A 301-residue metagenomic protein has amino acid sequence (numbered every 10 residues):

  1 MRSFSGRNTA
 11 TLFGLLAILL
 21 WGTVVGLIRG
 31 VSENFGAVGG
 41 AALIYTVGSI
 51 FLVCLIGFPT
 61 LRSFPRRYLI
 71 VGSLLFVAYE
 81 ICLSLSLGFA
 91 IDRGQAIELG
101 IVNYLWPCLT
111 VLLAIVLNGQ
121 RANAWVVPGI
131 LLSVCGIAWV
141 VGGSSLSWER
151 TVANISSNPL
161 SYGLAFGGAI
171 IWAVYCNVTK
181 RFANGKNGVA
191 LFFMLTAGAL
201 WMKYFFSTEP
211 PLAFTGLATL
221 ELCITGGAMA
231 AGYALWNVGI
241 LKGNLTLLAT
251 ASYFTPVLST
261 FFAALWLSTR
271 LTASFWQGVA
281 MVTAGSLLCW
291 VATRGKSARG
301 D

Functional and structural regions predicted by a protein language model:
R2-F4, A41-Y45, S252-D301: C-terminal-most transmembrane helix of multi-pass membrane proteins
G6-A10, E33-V38, A42, L61-R66 (+3 more regions): Juxtamembrane helix-entry segments on the extracytoplasmic side of multipass membrane proteins
L19-G22, G26, V53, S73-V77 (+10 more regions): Hydrophobic/small/kink-forming positions within alpha-helical transmembrane segments of polytopic membrane proteins
L20-L27, G57-I97, V102-N103, W139 (+1 more regions): Specific transmembrane alpha-helical segments of multi-pass solute transporters/efflux pumps, especially DMT/EamA
G22-R29, S49-L52, P107-V116, S147-T208 (+2 more regions): Transmembrane alpha-helical segments that form core, pore/gating elements of small-molecule transporters/exporters
V31, G40, S86, V116-N118 (+6 more regions): Hydrophobic/aromatic residues within transmembrane alpha-helices of multi-pass small-molecule transporters
G39-I50, G88-G119, L245-A264: Specific alpha-helical transmembrane segments that line the substrate/conduction pathway and gating interfaces
L52, F76, A122-S145, Y253 (+2 more regions): Hydrophobic transmembrane alpha-helices of multi-pass small-molecule transport proteins
